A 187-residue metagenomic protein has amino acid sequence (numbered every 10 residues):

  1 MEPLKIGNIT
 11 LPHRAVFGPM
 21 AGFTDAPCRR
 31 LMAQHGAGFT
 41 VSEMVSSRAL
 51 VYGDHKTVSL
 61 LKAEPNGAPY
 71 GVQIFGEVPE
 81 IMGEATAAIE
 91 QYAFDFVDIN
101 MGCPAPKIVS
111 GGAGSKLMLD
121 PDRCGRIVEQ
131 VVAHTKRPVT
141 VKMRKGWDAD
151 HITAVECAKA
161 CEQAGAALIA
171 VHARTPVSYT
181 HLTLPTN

Functional and structural regions predicted by a protein language model:
E2-K5, M20-D95: Glycine-rich, positively charged N-terminal anion/phosphate-binding segment
I9-T10: Membrane-interfacial amphipathic/re-entrant helices at transmembrane-helix boundaries
V16-G18, V41, T140, A170: Structural detector of well-ordered beta-strand residues that form the stable sheet scaffold of enzyme domains
G53, I81, L119-R123, T153 (+1 more regions): Short secondary-structure boundary/capping elements
T86-V97, M101-G111, D122-Y179: Alpha/beta enzyme core
G112-M118: Short glycine-enriched, charge-decorated loop/helix-capping segments at active-site entrances that position
T180-T186: Conserved small/polar residues in nucleotide/adenosyl-binding loops
